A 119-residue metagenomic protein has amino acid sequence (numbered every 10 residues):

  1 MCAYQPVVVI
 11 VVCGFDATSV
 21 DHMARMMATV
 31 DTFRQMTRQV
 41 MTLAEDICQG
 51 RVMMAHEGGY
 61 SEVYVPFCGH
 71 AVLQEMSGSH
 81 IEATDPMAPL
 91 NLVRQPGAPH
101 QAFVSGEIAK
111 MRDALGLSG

Functional and structural regions predicted by a protein language model:
M1-G119: A general "terminal functional-core" signal
